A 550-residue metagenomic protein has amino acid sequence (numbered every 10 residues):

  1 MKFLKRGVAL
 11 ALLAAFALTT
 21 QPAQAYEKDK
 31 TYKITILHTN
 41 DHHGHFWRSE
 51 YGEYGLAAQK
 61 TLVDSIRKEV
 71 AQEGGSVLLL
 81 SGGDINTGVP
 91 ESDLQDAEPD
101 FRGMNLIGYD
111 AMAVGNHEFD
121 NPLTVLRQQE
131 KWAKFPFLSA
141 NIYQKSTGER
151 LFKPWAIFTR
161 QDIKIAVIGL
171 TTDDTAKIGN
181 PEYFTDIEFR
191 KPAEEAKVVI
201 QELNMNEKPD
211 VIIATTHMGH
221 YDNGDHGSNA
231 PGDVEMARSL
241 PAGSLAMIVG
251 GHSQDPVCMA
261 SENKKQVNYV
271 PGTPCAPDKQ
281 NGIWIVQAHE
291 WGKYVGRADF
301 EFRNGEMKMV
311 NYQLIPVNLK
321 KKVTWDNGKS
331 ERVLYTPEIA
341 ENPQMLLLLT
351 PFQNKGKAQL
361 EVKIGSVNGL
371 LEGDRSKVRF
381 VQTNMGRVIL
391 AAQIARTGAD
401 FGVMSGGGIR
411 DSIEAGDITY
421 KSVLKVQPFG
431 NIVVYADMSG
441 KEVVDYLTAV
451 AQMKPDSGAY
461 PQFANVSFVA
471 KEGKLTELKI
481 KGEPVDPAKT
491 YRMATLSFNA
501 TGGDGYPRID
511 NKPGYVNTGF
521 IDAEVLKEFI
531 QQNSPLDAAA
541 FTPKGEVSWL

Functional and structural regions predicted by a protein language model:
K2-P22: Gram-negative bacterial Sec-dependent N-terminal signal peptides
Y26-R48, L78, N86-R190, H226-Q359 (+3 more regions): Active-site-adjacent helix-turn-beta-strand microarchitecture at beta-sheet edges that either contains or buttresses
Y32-T35, H45-A58, K134-N141, K145-S146 (+6 more regions): Feature captures C-terminal
G52-S65, F101, N105, E188-A196: Short catalytic helix/loop segments, enriched in acidic residues and glycine and frequently bearing histidine
K60-V77, N204: Signal peptide-proximal N-terminal region of secreted/periplasmic/extracellular or secretory-lumen proteins
G74-S76, Y109, K208-P209, G398-A399: Short, high-confidence coil segments that cap the C-terminus of an alpha-helix and link into the following beta-strand
D174-G179, N223-G224, I413, G503-D504: Short acidic/His/Gly/Ser-rich catalytic and metal-binding motifs that mark active-site loops of diverse hydrolases
M307-I418: Hard-cation-handling environments
